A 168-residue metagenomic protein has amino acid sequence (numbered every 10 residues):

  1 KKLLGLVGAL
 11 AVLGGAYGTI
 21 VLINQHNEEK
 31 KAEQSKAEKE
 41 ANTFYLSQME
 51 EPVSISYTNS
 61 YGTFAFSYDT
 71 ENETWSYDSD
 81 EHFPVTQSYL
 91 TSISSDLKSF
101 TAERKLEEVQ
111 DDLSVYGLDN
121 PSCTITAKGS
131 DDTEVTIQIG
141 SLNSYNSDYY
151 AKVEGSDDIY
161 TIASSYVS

Functional and structural regions predicted by a protein language model:
K1-S168: A short-motif feature that recognizes glycine-rich, charge-decorated loops that bind or process nucleotide phosphates
